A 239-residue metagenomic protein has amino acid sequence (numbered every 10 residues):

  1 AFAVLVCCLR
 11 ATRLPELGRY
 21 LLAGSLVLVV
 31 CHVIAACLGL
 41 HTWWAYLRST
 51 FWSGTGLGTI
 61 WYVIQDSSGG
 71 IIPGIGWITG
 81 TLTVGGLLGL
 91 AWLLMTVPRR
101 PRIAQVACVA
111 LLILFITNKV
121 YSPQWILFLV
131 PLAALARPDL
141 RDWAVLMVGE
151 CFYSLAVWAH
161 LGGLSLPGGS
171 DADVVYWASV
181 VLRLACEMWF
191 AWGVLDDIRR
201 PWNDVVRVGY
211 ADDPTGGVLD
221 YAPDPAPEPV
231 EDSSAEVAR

Functional and structural regions predicted by a protein language model:
A1-C8, V30, I116-W125: Transmembrane helices and adjacent periplasmic/lumenal helix-loop junctions of polyprenol-phosphate-dependent
F2-L26: Perimembrane helix-loop-helix junctions
L5-L14, A91-R99, L135-P138, W192-R199: Structural signal for the C-terminal ends of transmembrane alpha-helices and the immediately following loop
V27-I34, L111-K119, M147-H160: Aromatic-anchored segments of alpha-helical transmembrane domains
A35-I64: Extracytoplasmic catalytic-loop and juxtamembrane helix elements of membrane-embedded, polyprenol/dolichol-linked
L57-T117, L195-R239: Aromatic/glycine/proline-enriched transmembrane-helix motif characteristic of membrane-embedded glycan-assembly enzymes
S122-R141: Hydrophobic/aromatic-rich transmembrane helices and adjacent perimembrane loops
V145-R239: Aromatic-enriched
